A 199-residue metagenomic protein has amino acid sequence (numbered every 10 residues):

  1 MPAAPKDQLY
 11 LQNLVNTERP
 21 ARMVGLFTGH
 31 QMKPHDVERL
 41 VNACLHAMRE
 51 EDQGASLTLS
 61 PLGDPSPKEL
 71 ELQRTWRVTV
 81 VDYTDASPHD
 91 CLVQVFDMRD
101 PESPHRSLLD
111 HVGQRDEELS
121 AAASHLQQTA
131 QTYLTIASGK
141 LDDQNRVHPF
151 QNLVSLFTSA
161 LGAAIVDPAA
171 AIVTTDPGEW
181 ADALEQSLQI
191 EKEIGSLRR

Functional and structural regions predicted by a protein language model:
M1-Q53: N-terminal alpha-helical "arm" segments
L11-L14, E117-H125, D142-D143: Catalytic micro-motifs at enzyme active sites that drive phosphoryl/nucleotidyl and oxygen chemistry
E18-V24, S124-K140: Glycine-rich, often proline-containing surface loops adjacent to acidic residues and nearby aromatics that form
G29, S138-R146: Conserved aromatic-histidine-acidic binding/catalytic patches
V41, H111-E117, D143-L153: Well-ordered, non-membrane alpha-helical segments in soluble/globular domains
H46-Q114: Short, intrinsically disordered low-complexity segments
A123, I172-R199: Aromatic/basic-lined ligand-recognition segments that form π-stacking hydrophobic pockets flanked by Lys/Arg to engage
I136-A137, P149, L156-D167: Contiguous mid-protein beta-loop-alpha structural module that forms a pocket-lining wall or clamp of enzyme active
